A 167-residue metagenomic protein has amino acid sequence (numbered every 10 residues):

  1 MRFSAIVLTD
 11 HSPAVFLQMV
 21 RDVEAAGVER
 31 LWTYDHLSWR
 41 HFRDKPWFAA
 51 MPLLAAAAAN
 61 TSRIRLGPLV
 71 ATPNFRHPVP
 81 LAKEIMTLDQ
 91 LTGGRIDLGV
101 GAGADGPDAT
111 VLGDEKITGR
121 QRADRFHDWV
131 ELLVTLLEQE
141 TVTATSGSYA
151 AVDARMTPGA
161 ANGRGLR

Functional and structural regions predicted by a protein language model:
M1-N60, R164-L166: N-terminal beta1-alpha1-beta2 module of alpha/beta enzyme domains
I6-D10, H36, A71-P73, G101-D105: Active-site beta-loop-alpha junctions enriched in small/polar residues
P13-A14, F75-P78: Loop/helix-junction capping segments adjacent to catalytic residues or to phosphate/diphosphate-binding pockets
W32-T33, R65, G99: Conserved beta-strand positions in the central sheet of alpha/beta enzyme cores
W39-H41, P73-R76: Short, small-residue-enriched loops and turns at beta-alpha junctions that line or gate enzyme active sites
R43, H77-R167: Internal, glycine-rich beta/alpha segment that forms the wall or movable "lid" of small-molecule/cofactor binding
D44-G67, R125-L136: Alpha-helix-loop-beta-strand connector modules within alpha/beta enzyme cores
